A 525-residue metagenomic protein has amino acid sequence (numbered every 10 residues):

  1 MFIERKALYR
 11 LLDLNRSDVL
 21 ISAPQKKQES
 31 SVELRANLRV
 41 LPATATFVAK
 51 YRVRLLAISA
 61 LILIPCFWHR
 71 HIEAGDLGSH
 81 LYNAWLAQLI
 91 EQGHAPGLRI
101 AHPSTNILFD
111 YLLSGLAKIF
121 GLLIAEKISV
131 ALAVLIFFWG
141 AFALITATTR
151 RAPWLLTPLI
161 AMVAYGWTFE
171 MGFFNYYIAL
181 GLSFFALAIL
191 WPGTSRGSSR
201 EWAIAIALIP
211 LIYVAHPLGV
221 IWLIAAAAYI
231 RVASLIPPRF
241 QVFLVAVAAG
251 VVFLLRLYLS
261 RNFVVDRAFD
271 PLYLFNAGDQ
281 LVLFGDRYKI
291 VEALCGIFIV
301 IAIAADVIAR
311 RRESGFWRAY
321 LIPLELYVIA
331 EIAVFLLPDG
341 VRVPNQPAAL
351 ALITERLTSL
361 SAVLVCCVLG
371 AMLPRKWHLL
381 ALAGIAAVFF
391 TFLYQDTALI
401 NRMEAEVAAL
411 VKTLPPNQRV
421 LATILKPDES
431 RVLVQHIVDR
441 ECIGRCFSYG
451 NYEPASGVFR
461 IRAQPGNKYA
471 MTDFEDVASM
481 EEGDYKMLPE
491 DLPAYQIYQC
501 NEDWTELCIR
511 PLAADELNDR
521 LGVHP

Functional and structural regions predicted by a protein language model:
Y9, V48, A57, A141-A164: Transmembrane-helix signature of polytopic, membrane-embedded enzymes that assemble or transfer cell-envelope glycans
F67-H80, G93, A101, T105-N106 (+1 more regions): Transmembrane catalytic cores of multi-pass membrane glycosyltransferases and polysaccharide-assembly enzymes
Y82-L86, R99-L122: Short hydrophobic/aromatic helix or loop-helix immediately within or flanking a transmembrane segment in polytopic
I128-T148: Transmembrane-helix motifs of polytopic, lipid-linked glycan transferases
M171-I178: Short acidic/glycine- and proline-prone juxtamembrane loop motifs at membrane-interface regions of multi-pass membrane
A186-E201: Membrane-interface transmembrane helices that cradle and orient dolichyl/undecaprenyl
G370-Y394: Signature aromatic-anchored transmembrane alpha helix within multi-pass, membrane-resident enzymes that catalyze glycan
I400, L410-W504: Short periplasmic/luminal acceptor-recognition loop of GT-C membrane glycosyltransferases, typified by
